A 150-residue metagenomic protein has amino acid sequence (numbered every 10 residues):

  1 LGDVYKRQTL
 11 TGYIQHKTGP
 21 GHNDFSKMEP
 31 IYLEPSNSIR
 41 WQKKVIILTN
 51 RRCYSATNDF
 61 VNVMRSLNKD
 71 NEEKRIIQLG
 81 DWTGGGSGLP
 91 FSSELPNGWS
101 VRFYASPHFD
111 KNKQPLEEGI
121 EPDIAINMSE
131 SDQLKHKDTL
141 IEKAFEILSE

Functional and structural regions predicted by a protein language model:
L1-Y5: Short, small-residue-biased leader/transition segments that mark boundaries at the very start of proteins
K44-R52, M128-L134: Second-shell loop/turn segments in exported
V45, M64, K113, A144: Terminal peptide-recognition signature
L48-R52, G80-G84, Y104-H108: Active-site-proximal beta-strand/loop segments in catalytic clefts of secreted hydrolases
Y54, L67-S87: Short, well-structured beta-strand/strand-turn elements
Y54-D59, S87-P90, N112: Extracytoplasmic/secreted cell-surface and envelope-processing proteins
G80-L95, V101-F103, E118-P122: C-terminal soluble interaction/assembly domains
P122-E150: Low-complexity, Gly/Ser/Thr/Pro-rich intrinsically disordered linker/tail segments
